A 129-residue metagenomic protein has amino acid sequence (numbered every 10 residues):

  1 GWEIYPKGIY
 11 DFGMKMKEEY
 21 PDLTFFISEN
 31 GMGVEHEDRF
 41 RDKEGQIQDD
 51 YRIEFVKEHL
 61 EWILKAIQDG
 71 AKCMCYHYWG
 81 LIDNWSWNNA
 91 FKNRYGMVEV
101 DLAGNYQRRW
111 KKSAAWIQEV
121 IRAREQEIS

Functional and structural regions predicted by a protein language model:
G1-S129: Non-catalytic scaffold segments within catalytic domains of secreted glycoside hydrolases
